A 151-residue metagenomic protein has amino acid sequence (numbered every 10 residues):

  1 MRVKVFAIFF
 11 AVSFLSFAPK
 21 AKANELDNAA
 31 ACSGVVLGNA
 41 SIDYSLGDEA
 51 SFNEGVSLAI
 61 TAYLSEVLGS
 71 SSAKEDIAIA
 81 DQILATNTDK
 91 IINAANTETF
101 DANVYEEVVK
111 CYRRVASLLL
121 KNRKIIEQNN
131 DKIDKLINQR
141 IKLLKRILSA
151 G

Functional and structural regions predicted by a protein language model:
M1, A23-N24: Absolute protein N-terminus
M1-A7: Bacterial N-terminal signal peptides that target proteins for export
A7-S16: Bacterial N-terminal signal peptides
F17-A23: Sec/Tat signal peptide C-region and signal peptidase I cleavage site
N24-A78: Short N-proximal segments of mature Sec-exported proteins
A62-G151: Compact alpha-helical subdomains of small soluble proteins
